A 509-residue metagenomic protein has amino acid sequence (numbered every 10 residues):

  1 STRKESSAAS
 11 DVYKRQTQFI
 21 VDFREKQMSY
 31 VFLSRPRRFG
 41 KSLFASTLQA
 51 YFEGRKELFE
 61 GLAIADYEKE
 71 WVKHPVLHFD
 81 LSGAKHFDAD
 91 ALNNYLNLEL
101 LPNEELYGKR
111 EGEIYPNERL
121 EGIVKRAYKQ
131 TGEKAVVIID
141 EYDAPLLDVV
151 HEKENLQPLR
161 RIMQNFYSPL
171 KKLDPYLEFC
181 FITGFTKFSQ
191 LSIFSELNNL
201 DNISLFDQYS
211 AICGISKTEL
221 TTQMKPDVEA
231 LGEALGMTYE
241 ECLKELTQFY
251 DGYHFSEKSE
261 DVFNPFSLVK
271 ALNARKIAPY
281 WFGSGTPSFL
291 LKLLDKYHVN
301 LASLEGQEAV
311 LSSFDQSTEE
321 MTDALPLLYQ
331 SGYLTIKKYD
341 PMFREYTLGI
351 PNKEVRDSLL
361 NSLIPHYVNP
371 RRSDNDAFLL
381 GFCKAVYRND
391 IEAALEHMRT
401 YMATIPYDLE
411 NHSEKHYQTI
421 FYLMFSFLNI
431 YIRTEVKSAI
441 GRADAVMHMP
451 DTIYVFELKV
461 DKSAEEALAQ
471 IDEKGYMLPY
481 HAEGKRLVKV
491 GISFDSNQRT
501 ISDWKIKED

Functional and structural regions predicted by a protein language model:
T2-A9, Y13: Single conserved hydrophobic/aromatic residue that forms the stacking wall/gate of nucleotide- or nucleobase-binding
K14-R24: Pre-Walker A adenine-sensing motif
R15, E57-P102: P-loop NTPase motor core
Y30-F44: Walker A/P-loop nucleotide-binding motif
V124-Y128, Q157-E178, P479: Substrate-engagement module of ASCE P-loop NTPases
V136-D140, N165, E178-F185: Structural recognition of the conserved hydrophobic beta-strand(s) that form the central parallel beta-sheet of P-loop
S192-S195, I203-A271: Amphipathic alpha-helical segments of the small helical/lid subdomains adjacent to P-loop NTPase cores
L200-D201, D261-E466, E473, R486 (+1 more regions): Extended alpha-helical interface modules used as scaffolds for assembling large macromolecular complexes
